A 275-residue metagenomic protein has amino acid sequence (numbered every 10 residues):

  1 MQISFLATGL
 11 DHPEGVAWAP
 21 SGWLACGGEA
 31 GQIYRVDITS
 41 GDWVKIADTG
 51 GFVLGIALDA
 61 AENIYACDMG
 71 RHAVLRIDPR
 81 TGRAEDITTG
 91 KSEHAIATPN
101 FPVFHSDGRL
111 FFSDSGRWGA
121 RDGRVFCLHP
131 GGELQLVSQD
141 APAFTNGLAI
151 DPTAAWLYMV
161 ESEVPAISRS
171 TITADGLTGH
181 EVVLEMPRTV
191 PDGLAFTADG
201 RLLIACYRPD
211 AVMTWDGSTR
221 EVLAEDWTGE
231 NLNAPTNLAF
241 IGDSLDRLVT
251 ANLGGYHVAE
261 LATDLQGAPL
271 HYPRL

Functional and structural regions predicted by a protein language model:
Q2-A7, G41-A47, E85-E93, E133-Q139 (+2 more regions): A short beta-strand motif characteristic of beta-propeller blades
T8-W23, T49-Y65, S92-S113, R117 (+5 more regions): Beta-rich, blade/repeat-based domains predominating in secreted/periplasmic proteins but also intracellular
A25-K45: Beta-propeller domains
G28-E29, M69, S115-R117, S162 (+4 more regions): Short loop/turn segments immediately following the C-termini of beta-strands
Q32-Y34, A73-L75, G123-F126, A166-S168 (+2 more regions): A short loop-to-beta-strand structural motif that recurs across blades of beta-propeller domains
D37-G41, D78-G82, L128-G132, T171-G176 (+2 more regions): Short loop/turn segments that connect beta-strands within beta-propeller blades
Y158-V190, L194: Anionic-ligand binding region
N237-L275: Blade-level signature of beta-propeller repeat domains, shared across WD40, Kelch, NHL, RCC1 and BNR/Asp-box propellers
